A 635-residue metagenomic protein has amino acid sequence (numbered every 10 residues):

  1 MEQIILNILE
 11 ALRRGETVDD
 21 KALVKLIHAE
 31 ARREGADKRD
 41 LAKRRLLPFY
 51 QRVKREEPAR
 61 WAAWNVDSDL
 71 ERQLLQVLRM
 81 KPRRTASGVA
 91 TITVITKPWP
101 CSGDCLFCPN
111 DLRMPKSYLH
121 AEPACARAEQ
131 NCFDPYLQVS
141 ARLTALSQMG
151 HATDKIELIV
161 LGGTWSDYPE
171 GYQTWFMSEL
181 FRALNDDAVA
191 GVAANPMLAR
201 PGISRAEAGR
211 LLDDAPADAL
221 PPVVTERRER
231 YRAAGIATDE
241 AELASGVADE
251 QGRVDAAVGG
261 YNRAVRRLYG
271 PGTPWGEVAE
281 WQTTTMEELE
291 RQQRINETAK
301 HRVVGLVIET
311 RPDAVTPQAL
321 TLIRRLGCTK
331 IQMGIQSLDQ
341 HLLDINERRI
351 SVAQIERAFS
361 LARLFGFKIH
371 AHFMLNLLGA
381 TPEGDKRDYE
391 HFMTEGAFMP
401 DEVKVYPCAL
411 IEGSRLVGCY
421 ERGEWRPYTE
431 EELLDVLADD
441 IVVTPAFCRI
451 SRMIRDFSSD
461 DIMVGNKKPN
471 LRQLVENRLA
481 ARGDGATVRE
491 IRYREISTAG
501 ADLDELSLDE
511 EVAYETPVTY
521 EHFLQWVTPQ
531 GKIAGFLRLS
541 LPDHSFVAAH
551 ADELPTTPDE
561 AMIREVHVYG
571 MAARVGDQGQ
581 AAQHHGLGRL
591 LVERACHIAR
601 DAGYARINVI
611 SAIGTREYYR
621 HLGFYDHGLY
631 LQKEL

Functional and structural regions predicted by a protein language model:
M1-Q138, R142-Q282, A446: Flexible, acidic/Gly-rich N-terminal and inter-domain linker regions that tether and position cofactor-handling modules
H120-Q138, L158-R182, P196-H370, M374-E431 (+2 more regions): Conserved non-cysteine loop/helix-boundary elements of the Radical SAM core domain that shape
L184-N185, E277-T283, A314, Q318-R324 (+3 more regions): C-terminal scaffold of the Radical SAM
G579-I598: Conserved acetyl-CoA-binding loop-helix of GNAT-fold acetyltransferases
H597-S611: Conserved GNAT acetyl-CoA-binding A-motif
S611-Y630: Conserved active-site alpha-helix within GNAT-family acetyltransferase domains
Q632-L635: Short beta-strand-to-coil "C-cap" segments at the C-terminal boundary of structured domains/repeats, marking
